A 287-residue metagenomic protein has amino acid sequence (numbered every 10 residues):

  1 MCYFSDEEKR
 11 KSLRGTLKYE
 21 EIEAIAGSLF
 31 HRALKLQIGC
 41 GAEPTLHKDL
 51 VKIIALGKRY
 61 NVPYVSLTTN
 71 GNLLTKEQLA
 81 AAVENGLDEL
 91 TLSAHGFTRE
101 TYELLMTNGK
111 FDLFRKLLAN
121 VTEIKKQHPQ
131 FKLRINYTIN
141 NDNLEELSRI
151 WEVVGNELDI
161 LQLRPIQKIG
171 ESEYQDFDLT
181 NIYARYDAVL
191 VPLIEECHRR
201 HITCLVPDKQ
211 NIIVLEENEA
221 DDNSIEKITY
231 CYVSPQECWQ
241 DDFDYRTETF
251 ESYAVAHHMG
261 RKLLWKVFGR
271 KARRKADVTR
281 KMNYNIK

Functional and structural regions predicted by a protein language model:
M1-Y3: Conserved redox-active cysteine motifs that mediate thiol-disulfide chemistry, especially di-cysteine Cys-X(1-2)-Cys
S5-Y19, A80-I286: Radical SAM enzyme [4Fe-4S]-AdoMet core and its adjacent flexible, acidic and glycine-rich loops/tails across
K9-T68, N72-D88, K126: Conserved Radical SAM active-site core
